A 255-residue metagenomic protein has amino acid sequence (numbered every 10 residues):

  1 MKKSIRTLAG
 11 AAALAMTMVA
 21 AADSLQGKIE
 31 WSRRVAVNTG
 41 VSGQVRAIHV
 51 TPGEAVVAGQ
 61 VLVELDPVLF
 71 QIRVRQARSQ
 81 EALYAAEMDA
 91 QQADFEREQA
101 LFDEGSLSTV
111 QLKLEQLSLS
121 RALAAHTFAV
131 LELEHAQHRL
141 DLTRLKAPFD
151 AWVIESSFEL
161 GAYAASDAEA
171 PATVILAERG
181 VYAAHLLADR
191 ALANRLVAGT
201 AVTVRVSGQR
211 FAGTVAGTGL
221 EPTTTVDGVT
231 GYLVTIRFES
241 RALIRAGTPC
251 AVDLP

Functional and structural regions predicted by a protein language model:
K2-A9: Bacterial N-terminal signal peptides that target proteins for export
M16-T17: N-terminal signal peptide c-region/cleavage motif recognized by signal peptidases
A22, H49, E54-A147: Amphipathic alpha-helical coiled-coil/rod segments that serve as protein-protein coupling scaffolds
L25-Q26, E30-P52, A58-L62, A147-W152 (+4 more regions): Short, solvent-exposed beta-edge and connector elements
S32, G40, L131-Y163, G180-V181: Elongated periplasmic alpha-helical coiled-coil
H49-V50, A55, P67, S157 (+2 more regions): Exposed loop and linker-edge segments at protein-protein interfaces
F158, T218-T224: Short, conserved beta-turn/loop elements at beta-strand boundaries and strand-helix junctions
A172-L220, T230-R241, A251-V252: Short, well-ordered beta-strand segments in soluble/periplasmic domains
